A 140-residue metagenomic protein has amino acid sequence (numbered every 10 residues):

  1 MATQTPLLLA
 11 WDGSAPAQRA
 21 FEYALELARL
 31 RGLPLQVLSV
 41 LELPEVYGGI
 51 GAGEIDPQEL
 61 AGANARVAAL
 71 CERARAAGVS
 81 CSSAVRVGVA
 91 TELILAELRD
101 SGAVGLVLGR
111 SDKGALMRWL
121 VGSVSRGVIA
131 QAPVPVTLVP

Functional and structural regions predicted by a protein language model:
M1-T3, E72-L106: Structural beta-alpha unit
A2-I50: Small/aliphatic-rich secondary-structure junction motif
Q36-L38, S82-R86, T137: General small-molecule cofactor/ligand-binding pocket signal
S39-V40, G109-S111, P140: Short secondary-structure boundary segments
G53-D56, D100-G102, V124-S125: Short, hinge-like loop/turn segments at secondary-structure boundaries
E54-A65: A short acidic, glycine-rich active-site loop that binds or catalyzes chemistry on phosphate/adenosine moieties
G105-A130: Glycine-rich, Arg-bearing micro-motifs that act as flexible, cationic patches
V134-P140: Short, flexible loop segments at boundaries between secondary-structure elements
